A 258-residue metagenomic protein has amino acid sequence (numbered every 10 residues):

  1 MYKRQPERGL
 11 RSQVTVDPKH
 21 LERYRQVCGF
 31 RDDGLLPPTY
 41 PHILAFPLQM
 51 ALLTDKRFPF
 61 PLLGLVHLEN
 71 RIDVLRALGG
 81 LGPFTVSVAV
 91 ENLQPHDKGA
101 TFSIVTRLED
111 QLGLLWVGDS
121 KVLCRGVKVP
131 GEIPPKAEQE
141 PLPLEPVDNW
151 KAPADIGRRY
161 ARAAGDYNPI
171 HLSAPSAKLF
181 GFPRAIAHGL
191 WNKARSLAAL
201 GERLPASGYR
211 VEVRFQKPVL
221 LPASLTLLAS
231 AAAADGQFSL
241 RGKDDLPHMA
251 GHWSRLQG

Functional and structural regions predicted by a protein language model:
K3-E69, V129-R203: Hot-dog-fold acyl-thioester-processing enzymes
E7, R11, V117, G208-R210: Hydrophobic residues on conserved beta-strands that form the core of alpha/beta folds
R31-G34, D110-G113, A206: Short, glycine- and charge-enriched coil/turn segments that flank and shape catalytic ligand pockets
M50, L68-A152, V219-L221, T226-G258: HotDog/MaoC-like acyl-thioester-processing domains
F58-G64, G80, N92-H96, L204-A206: Intrinsically disordered, low-complexity segments enriched in polar/charged residues with Gly/Pro, especially when
L65-R71, S207-E212: Short, structured beta-strand/loop micro-motifs enriched in basic residues and often containing a Trp
P175-T226, S230-A232, L240-D245: Catalytic-pocket segment enriched in acidic/His residues
